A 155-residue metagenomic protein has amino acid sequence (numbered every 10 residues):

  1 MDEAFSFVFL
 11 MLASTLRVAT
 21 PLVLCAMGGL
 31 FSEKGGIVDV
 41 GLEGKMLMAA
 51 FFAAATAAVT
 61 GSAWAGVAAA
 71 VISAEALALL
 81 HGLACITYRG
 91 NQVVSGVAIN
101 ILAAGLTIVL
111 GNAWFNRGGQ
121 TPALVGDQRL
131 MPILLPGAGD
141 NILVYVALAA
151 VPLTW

Functional and structural regions predicted by a protein language model:
M1-C25, V38, F52, V59-A65: Membrane-interfacial amphipathic/re-entrant helices at transmembrane-helix boundaries
T15, G44-M48, W64-I72, V94-V97 (+1 more regions): Hydrophobic alpha-helical transmembrane segments
A19-G28, G44-F51, E75-L79: Hydrophobic alpha-helical segments embedded in the membrane of multi-pass proteins
A26-F31, F51-T56, L79-L83, G105 (+1 more regions): Alpha-helical transmembrane segments of multipass membrane proteins
L30-A49, I86-I99: Short, non-helical or kinked segments that cap or interrupt transmembrane helices
E33, G61, R89, G111-F115: Short helix-capping/hinge motifs at transmembrane helix termini and TM-loop junctions
G61-L106: Alpha-helical transmembrane segments within multi-pass membrane transporters and channels
A103-W155: Transmembrane helix-bundle core of multi-pass membrane transporters and related energy-transducing complexes
